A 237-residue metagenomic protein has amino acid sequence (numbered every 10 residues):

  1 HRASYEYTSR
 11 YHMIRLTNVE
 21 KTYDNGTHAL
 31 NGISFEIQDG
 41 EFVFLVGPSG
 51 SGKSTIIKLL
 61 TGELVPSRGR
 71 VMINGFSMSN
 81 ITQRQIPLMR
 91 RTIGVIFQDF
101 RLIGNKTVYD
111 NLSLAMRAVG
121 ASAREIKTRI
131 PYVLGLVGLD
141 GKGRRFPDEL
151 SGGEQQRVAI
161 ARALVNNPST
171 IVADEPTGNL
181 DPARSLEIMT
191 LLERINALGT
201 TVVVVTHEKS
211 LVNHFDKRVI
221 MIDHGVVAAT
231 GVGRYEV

Functional and structural regions predicted by a protein language model:
T61: Helix-to-loop junction immediately C-terminal to a conserved catalytic motif
G69-S77: Conserved ABC transporter NBD signature motif
K106-S113: Short coil-to-helix segment of the ABC ATPase nucleotide-binding domain corresponding to the Q-loop/switch region
F146-L150, E154-Q156: Conserved ABC ATPase signature
V165-S169: A short, proline-enriched helix->beta-strand linker immediately N-terminal to the Walker B motif in ABC-type P-loop
I171-D174: Catalytic Walker B motif of ABC-type/P-loop ATPase nucleotide-binding domains
